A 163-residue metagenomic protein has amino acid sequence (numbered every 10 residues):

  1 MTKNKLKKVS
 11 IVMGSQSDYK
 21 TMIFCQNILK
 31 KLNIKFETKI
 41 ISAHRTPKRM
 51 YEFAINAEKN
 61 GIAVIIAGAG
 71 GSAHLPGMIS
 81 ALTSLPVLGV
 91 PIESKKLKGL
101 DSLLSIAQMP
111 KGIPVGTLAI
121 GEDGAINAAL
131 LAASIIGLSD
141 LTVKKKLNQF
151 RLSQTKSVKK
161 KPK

Functional and structural regions predicted by a protein language model:
N4-R45: Glycine-rich phosphate/diphosphate-binding loop of Rossmann-like nucleotide-binding domains
K7, M13-K20, F24, G99-K163: C-terminal binding/interaction regions
K8-M13, E37-K39, I65-A67, L88 (+1 more regions): Short glycine-rich or small-residue beta-strand-to-loop segments that form or flank ligand, phosphate, metal/Fe-S
Q16, I41-A43, G70-G71, I92-K95 (+1 more regions): Short, ordered loop/turn segments at secondary-structure junctions
D18-M22, P47-M50, A69-M78, L97-L100 (+1 more regions): Short glycine/serine/threonine-rich phosphate/pyrophosphate-binding segments that cradle anionic phosphate groups
C25-K31, I55, L82-S84, A133-S134: Short, solvent-exposed amphipathic alpha-helical segments in soluble enzyme and RNA/protein-processing domains
T38-N60: N-terminal beta-loop-helix "entrance" segment that forms/cooperates in small-molecule cofactor or anionic ligand
I55-K98: Helix-adjacent hinge/juxtasegments
